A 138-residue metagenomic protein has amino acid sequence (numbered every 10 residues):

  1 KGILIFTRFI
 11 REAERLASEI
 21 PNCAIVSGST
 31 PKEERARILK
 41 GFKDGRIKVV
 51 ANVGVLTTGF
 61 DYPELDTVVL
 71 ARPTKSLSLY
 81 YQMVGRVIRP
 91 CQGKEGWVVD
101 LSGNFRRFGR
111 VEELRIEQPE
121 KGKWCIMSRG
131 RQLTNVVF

Functional and structural regions predicted by a protein language model:
K1-E19, S128-R131, N135-V136: Conserved interdomain hinge at the start of the Helicase C-terminal
L4, E12-R15, P21-T58: Conserved helicase ATPase core of P-loop NTP-dependent helicases/translocases
N22, P63-T67, Q92-W97: Short glycine-/polar-rich loops that comprise or flank the Walker A/P-loop and associated switch/sensor motifs
I25-S27, L70, V98-D100: Structural signal for conserved beta-strand scaffold positions within catalytic alpha/beta enzyme cores
A36, V53, Y62, L77-Y81 (+1 more regions): Amphipathic alpha-helical transducer elements in NTP-driven molecular machines
V49-V69, V84-R89: SF2 helicase motor core recognition
P73-Y80, R86-I116: Conserved segment of the helicase C-terminal RecA-like domain
G103-F138: Helicase-associated low-complexity regulatory tails and linkers flanking the ATPase motor
